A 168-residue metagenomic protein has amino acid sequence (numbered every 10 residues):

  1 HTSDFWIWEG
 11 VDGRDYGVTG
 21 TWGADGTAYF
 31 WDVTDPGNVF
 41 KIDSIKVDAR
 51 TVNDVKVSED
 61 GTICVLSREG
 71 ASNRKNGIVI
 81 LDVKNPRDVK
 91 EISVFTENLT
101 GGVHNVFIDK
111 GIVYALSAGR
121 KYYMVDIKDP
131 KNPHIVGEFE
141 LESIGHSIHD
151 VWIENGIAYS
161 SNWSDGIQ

Functional and structural regions predicted by a protein language model:
H1-Q168: Feature marking well-ordered beta-strand scaffolds used for ligand recognition
